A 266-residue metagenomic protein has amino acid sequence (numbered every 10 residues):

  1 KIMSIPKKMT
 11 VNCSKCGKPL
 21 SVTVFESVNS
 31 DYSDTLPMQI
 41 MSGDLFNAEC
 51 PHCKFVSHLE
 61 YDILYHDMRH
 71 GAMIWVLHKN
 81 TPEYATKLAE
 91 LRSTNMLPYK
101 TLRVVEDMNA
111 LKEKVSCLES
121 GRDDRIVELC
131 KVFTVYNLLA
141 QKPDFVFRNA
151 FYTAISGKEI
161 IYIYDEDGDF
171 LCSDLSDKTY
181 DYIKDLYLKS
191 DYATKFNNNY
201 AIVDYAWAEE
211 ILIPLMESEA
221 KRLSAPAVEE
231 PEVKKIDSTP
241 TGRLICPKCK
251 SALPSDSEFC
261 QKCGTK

Functional and structural regions predicted by a protein language model:
I2, T81-Y84, V104, E119 (+3 more regions): Intrinsic-disorder-associated interaction segments
I2-K79: N-terminal cysteine/histidine-rich coordination modules
S4-P6, L223-A227, T265-K266: Short acidic DE-rich linear segments
N12-L20, I236-K266: Cys/His-rich metal-coordination motifs, chiefly Zn-binding "fingers/knuckles"
S27-M38, E230-V233, T241-P247: Short Cys/His-rich Zn2+-coordinating modules
G43-F46, L91, R125-I236: Long C-terminal interaction/binding lobes of large macromolecular proteins
E49-Y136: Domain-exit/linker segments immediately C-terminal to small folded modules
C53, C117, C130, C172 (+2 more regions): Generic recognition of cysteine residues
